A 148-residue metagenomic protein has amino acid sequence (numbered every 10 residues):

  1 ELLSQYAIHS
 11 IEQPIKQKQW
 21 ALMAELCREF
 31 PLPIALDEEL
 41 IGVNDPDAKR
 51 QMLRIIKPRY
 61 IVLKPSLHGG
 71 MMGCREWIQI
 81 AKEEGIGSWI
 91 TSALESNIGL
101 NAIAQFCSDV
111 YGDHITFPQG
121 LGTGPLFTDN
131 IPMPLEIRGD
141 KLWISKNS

Functional and structural regions predicted by a protein language model:
E1-F30: Metal-dependent enolase-superfamily TIM-barrel catalytic cores that perform enediolate-based chemistry
E1-L3, A21-L22, G42-I56, G69-I78 (+1 more regions): Catalytic cores of alpha/beta
I11-E12, L32-D37, I61-L63, S88-S92 (+1 more regions): Hydrophobic faces of well-ordered beta-strands that scaffold small-molecule active sites in alpha/beta enzyme cores
E25-E39, A48: Oxyanion-binding "anion nests"
E29-F30, I56-K57, E84: Short, structured coil segments at secondary-structure junctions
I61-V62, G70-S88: C-terminal structural cap/anchor segments
S66: Pocket-lining segment of extracytoplasmic ligand-binding domains
A93-S148: Flexible C-terminal active-site loop/helix
